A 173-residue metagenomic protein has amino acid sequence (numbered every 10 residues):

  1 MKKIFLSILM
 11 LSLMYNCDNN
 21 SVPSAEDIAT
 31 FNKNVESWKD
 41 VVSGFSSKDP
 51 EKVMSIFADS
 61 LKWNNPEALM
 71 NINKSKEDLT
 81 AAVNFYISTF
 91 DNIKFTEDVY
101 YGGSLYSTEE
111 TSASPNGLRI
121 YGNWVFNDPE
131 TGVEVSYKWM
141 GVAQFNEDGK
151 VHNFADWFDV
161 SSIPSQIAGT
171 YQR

Functional and structural regions predicted by a protein language model:
M1-I4: Positively charged n-region of N-terminal signal peptides that target proteins for export
L6-L9: Sec-dependent N-terminal signal peptides
L13-N16: C-terminal motif of bacterial Sec signal peptides marking the signal peptidase cleavage site
D18-R173: C-terminal and inter-domain tail/linker signature
